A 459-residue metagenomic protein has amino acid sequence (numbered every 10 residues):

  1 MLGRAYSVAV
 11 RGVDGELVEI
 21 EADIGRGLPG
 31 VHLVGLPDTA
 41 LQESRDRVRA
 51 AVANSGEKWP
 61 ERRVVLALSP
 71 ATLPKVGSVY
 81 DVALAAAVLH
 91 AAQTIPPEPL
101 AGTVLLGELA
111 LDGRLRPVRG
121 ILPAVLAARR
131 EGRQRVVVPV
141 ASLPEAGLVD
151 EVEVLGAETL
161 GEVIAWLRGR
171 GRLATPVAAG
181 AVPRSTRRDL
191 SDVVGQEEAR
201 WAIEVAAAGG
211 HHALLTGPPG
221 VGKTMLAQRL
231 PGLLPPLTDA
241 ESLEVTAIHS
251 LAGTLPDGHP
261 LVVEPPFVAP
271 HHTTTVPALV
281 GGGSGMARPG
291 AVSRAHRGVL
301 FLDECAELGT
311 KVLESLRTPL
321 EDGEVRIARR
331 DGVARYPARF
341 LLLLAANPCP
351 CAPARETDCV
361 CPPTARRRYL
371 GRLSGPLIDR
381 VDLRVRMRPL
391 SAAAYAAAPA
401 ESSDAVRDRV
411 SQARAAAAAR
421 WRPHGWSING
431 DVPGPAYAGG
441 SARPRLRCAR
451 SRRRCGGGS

Functional and structural regions predicted by a protein language model:
M1-L214, P218, T224-M225, A328 (+1 more regions): Peripheral, non-AAA+ core regions of ATP-driven protein-machinery
V18-I24, L279, D382-V385: Short beta-strand elements
V34-R45, K58-P60, A67-G77, G309-S459: Basic, amphipathic alpha-helical bundle interface domains used for macromolecular binding and assembly
L106, A157, A295, F301-D303: Hydrophobic residues in beta-strands of the RecA-like P-loop NTPase core, especially within AAA+ ATPase
E204-A206, P260-P266, T273-L300, R330-V333: Conserved alpha-helical scaffold flanking the Walker A/P-loop in AAA+ ATPase domains
L215-H259, D322: Walker A/P-loop
G217, R297, D303-E304, S315: Walker B catalytic acidic pair
